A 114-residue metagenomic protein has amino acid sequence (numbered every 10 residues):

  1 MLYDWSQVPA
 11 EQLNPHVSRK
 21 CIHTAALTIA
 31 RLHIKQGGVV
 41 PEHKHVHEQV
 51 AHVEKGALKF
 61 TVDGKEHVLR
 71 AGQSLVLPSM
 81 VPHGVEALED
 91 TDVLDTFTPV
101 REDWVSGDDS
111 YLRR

Functional and structural regions predicted by a protein language model:
M1-A26, A30, S106-R114: A short, N-terminal "cap"/entry segment at the start of jelly-roll beta-barrel domains of the cupin/DSBH fold
P15, A30-K44: Conserved short histidine dyad/triad with adjacent acidic residue
A26-T28, V50, A57-K59, E66 (+2 more regions): Structural motif
I34-K35, H45-F60: Short, conserved beta-strand element in jelly-roll/cupin
E54-K55, R70-A71, E89: A cytosolic small-molecule/anion-sensing beta-strand core signal
G64-S79: Short acidic-glycine-tyrosine-enriched beta hairpin
S79-D103: Ligand-binding loop in jelly-roll beta-barrel domains
